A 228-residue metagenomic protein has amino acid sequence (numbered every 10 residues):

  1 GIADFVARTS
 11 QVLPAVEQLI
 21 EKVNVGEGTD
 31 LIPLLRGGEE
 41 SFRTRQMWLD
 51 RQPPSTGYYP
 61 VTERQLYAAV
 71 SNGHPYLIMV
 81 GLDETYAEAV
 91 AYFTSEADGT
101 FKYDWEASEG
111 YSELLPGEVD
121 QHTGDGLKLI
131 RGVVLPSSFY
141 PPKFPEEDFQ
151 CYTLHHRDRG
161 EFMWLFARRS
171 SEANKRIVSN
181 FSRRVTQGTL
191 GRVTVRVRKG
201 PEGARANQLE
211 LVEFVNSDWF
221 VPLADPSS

Functional and structural regions predicted by a protein language model:
G1-E21, V25-G73: Short solvent-exposed beta->alpha transition segments
V12, G73, Y86, D125-L127 (+1 more regions): Short, surface-exposed loop/turn motifs at beta-strand boundaries within globular domains
R45-S108: Amphipathic heptad-repeat coiled-coil/leucine-zipper-like oligomerization helices
P75-M79, L115-G117, K175-N180: N-terminal post-signal-peptidase region of extra-cytosolic proteins
L77-V80, Q150-H156, A206-F214: Generic recognition of long tandem-repeat/solenoid scaffolds
E84-K143, G160-F166, R198-S228: Short beta-strand edge/turn micro-motifs at domain boundaries
G124-R131, R169-R196: Short nucleic-acid-contacting surface segments enriched for D/E, G, S/T with interspersed K/R
K143-N174: OB-fold (S1/OB) nucleic-acid-binding surfaces
